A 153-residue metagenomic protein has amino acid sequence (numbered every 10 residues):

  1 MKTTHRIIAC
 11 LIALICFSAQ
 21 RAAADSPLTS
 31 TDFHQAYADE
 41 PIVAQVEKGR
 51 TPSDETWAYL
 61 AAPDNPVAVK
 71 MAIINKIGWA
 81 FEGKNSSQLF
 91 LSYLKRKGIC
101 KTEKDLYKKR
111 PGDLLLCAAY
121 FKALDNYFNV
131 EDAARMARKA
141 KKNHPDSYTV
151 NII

Functional and structural regions predicted by a protein language model:
M1-A9: Bacterial N-terminal signal peptides that target proteins for export
A9-S18: Bacterial N-terminal signal peptides
A23-R110: N-terminal alpha-helical interaction modules that lie
E47, K109-D113, Y127-E131: Soluble non-cytosolic domains of exported or imported proteins
P66-A68, P111-D113, N143-N151: Residue-level recognition of tetratricopeptide repeat
I77-S86, A119-N129: Short coil/turn linking the two alpha-helices of tandem helical-hairpin repeats
Y107-K122: Mid-length scaffold segments of soluble, non-membrane domains
F121-I153: Conserved binding-pocket/active-site segment within a compact domain
